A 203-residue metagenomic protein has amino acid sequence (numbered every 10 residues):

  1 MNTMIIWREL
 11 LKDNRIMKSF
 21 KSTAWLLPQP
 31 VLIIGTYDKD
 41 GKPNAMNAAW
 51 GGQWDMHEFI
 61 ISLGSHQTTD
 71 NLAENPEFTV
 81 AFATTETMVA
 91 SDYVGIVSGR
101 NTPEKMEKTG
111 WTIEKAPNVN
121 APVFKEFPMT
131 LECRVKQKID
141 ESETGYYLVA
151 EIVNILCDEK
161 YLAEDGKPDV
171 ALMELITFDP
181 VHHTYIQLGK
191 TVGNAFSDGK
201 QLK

Functional and structural regions predicted by a protein language model:
N2-K203: Basic, polyanion-binding surface patches
